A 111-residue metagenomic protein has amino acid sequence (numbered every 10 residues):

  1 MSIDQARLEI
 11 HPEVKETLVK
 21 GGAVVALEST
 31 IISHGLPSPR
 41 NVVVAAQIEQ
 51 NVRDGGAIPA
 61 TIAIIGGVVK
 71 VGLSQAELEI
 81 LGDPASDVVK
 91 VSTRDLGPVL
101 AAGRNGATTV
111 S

Functional and structural regions predicted by a protein language model:
M1-G21: N- or domain-start disorder-to-order transition segments that initiate the globular core
H11-V14, P84-A85, V110-S111: Short, charged beta->alpha transition segments
G21-A23, I58: A generic secondary-structure signal marking the coil-to-beta-strand transition
A23-P37, T109-S111: Conserved phosphate/anionic-ligand binding catalytic regions in large, soluble enzymes, centered on
S29, H34-L36, V42-V99: Glycine-rich nucleotide/cofactor/substrate-binding loop typically near the N-terminus or early in the first domain
P98-S111: Glycine-rich anion/phosphate-binding loop at the beta-strand->alpha-helix junction
